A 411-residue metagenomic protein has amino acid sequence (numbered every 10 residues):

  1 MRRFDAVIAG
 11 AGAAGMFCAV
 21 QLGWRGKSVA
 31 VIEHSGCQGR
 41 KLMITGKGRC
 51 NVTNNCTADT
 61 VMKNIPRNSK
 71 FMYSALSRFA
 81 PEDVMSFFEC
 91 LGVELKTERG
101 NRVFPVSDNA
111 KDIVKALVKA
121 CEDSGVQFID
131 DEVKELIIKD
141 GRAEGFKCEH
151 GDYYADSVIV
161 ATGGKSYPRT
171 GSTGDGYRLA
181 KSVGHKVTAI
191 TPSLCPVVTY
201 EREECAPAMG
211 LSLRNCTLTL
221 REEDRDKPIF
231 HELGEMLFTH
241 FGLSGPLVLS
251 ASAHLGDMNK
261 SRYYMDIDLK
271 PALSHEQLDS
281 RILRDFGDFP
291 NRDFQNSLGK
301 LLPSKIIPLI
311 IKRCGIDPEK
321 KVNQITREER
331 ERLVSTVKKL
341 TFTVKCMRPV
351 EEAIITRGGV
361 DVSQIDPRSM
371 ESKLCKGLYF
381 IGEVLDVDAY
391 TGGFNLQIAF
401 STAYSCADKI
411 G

Functional and structural regions predicted by a protein language model:
F4-V31, C406-I410: N-terminal Rossmann-like FAD-binding beta1-loop-alpha1 element of flavoenzymes
V7-A9, I32, V133, F146 (+4 more regions): Short hydrophobic core segments
G23-K47: Glycine-rich FAD pyrophosphate-binding loop
G36-Q38, M43-I44, A58-D59, E94 (+2 more regions): An anion/pyrophosphate-binding glycine-rich loop and adjacent beta-alpha core in soluble alpha-beta enzymes
R49-T97: Glycine-rich active-site loop/strand segments that organize a redox cofactor
I129-E132, P308-D388: A glycine-rich dinucleotide-binding beta-alpha-beta segment and adjacent secondary-structure elements that constitute
I129-R142: A conserved short coil-to-beta-strand element within the FAD-binding core of flavoproteins
S157-E203: Glycine-rich loop(s) and the adjacent beta-strand/alpha-helix scaffold that form part
